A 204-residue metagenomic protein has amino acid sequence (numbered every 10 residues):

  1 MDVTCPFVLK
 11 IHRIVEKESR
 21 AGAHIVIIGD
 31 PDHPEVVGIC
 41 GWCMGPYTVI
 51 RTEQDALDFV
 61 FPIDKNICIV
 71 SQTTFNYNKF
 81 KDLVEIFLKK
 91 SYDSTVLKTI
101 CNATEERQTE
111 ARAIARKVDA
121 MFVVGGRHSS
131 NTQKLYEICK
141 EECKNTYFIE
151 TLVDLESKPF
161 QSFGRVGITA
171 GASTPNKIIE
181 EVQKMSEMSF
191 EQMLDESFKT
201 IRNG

Functional and structural regions predicted by a protein language model:
M1-G204: The feature marks the mature, well-folded catalytic cores of soluble enzymes
